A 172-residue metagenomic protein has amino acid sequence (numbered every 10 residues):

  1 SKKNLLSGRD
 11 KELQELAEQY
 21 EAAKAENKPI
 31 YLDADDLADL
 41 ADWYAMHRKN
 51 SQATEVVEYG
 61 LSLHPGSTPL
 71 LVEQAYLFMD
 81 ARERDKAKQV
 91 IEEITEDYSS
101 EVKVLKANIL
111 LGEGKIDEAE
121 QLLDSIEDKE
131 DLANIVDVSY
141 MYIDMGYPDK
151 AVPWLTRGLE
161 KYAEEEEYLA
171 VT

Functional and structural regions predicted by a protein language model:
D35, P69, E101, A133-D137 (+1 more regions): Start-of-helix register in tetratricopeptide repeats
D39-L40, Q74, K106, V138 (+1 more regions): Structural register within alpha-helical repeat arrays
G60, I91-I94, S125-I126, R157-G158: Canonical positions in the second alpha-helix
P65, D97-S99, K129-D131, Y162-A163: Short coil turns that delineate tetratricopeptide repeat
